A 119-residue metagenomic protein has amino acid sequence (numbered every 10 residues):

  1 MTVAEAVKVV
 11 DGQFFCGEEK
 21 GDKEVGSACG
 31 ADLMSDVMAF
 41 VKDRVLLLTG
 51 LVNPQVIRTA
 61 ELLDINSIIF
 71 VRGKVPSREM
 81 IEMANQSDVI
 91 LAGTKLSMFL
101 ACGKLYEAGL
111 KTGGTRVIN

Functional and structural regions predicted by a protein language model:
M1-G21: N-terminal, charge-rich interaction modules
D22-K23, S27, A31-L46, G50-N119: Feature captures the catalytic cores and cofactor-binding loops of soluble hydro-lyases/lyases that act on carboxylate
